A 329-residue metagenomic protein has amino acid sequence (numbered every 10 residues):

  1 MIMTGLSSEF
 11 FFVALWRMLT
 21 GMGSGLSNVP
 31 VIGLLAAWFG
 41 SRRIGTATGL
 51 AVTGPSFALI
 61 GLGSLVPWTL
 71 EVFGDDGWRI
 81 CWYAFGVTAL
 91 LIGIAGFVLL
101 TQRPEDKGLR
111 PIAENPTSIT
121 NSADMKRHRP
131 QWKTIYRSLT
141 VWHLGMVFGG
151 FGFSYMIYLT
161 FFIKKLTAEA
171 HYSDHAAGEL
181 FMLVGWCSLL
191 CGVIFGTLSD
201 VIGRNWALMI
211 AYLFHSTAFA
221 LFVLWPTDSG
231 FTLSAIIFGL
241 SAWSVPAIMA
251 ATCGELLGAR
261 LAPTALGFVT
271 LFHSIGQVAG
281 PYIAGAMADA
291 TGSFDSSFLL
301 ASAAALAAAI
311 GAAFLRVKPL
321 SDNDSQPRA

Functional and structural regions predicted by a protein language model:
M1-S8, F214-P226: C-terminal ends and interior cores of transmembrane alpha-helices in multi-pass membrane transporters/permeases
L6-F12, G40, H171, G203 (+1 more regions): Helix-breaking motifs and short loop linkers at transmembrane-helix boundaries and internal kinks in secondary membrane
F10, W16-G54: Cytoplasmic helix-loop-helix junction between adjacent transmembrane helices in 12-TM secondary transporters
F11-L19, S229-I237: Paired small-residue
G45-S64, T270-G280: Glycine-rich segments within core transmembrane alpha-helices of 12-TM secondary carriers
A51-E105: Helix-loop-helix hairpin linking two adjacent transmembrane segments in secondary transporters
Y136-L190, F195, G280: Extracytoplasmic gate region of multi-pass secondary transporters
V201-Y212: Cytoplasmic membrane-interface "Motif A"-like loop-to-helix N-cap segments of 12-TM Major Facilitator Superfamily
